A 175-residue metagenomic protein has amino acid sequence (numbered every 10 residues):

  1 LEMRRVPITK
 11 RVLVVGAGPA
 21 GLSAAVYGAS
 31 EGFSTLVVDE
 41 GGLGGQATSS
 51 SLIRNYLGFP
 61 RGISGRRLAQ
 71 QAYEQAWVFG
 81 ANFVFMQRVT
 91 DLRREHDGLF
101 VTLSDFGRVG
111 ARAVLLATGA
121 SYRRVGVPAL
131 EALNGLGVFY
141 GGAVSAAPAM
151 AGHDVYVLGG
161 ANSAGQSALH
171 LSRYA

Functional and structural regions predicted by a protein language model:
L1, T48-R108: N-terminal Rossmann-like dinucleotide/flavin-binding domain of flavoprotein oxidoreductases that bind FAD/FMN
M3-E40, N134, Y140-A175: Rossmann-like dinucleotide/flavin-binding elements
P7-K10, L103-A113: Core beta-strand elements of the Rossmann-like FAD/NAD(P) dinucleotide-binding domain in flavoenzyme oxidoreductases
A47, S51, I63-R67, P128 (+2 more regions): Residues at secondary-structure transition points
L52-L57, L133, Y156-V157: Short, hinge-like loop/turn segments at secondary-structure boundaries
D105, V114, T118-G141: Glycine-rich beta-alpha-beta "Rossmann" dinucleotide-binding loop(s) and their flanking helix/strand
